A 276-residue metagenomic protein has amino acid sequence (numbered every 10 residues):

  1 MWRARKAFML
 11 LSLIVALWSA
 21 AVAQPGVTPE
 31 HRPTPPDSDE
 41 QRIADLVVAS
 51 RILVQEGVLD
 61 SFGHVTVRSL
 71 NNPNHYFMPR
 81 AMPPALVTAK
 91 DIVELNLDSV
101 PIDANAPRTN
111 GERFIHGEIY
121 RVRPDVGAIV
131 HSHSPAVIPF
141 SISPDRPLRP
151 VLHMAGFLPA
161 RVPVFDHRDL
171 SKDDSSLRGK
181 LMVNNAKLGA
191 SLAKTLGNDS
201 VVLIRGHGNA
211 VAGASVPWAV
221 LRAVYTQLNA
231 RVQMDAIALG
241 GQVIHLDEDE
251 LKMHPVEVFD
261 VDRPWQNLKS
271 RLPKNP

Functional and structural regions predicted by a protein language model:
M1-M9: Bacterial N-terminal signal peptides that target proteins for export
M9-S19: Bacterial N-terminal signal peptides
Q24-P276: Glycine-rich flexible loops
